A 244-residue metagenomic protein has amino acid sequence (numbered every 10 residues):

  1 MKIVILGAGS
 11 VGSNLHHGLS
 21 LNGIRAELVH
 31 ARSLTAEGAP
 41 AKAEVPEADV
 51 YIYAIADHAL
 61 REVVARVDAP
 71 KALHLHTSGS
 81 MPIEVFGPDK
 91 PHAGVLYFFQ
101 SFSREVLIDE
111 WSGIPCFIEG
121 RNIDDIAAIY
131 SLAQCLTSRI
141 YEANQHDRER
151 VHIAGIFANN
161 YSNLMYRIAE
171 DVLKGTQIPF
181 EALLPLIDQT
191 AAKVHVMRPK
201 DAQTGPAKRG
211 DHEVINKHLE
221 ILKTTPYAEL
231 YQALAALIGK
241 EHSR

Functional and structural regions predicted by a protein language model:
I3-L19, G210: Glycine-rich adenosine-cofactor-binding loop
G9, R32-L34, N122: Residues in the short beta-alpha loop(s) of Rossmann-like NAD(P)-binding domains
S13, H17, L21, A65 (+2 more regions): Short, well-ordered alpha-helices that flank and scaffold nucleotide-derived cofactor binding pockets
L15, N22-R25, H92, I108-H195 (+1 more regions): Internal alpha-helical scaffold of NAD(P)-dependent oxidoreductase catalytic cores
L15-H17, S33-I108: Rossmann-like NAD(P)(H) cofactor-binding subdomain of soluble oxidoreductases
A26-A31: Short beta-strand "acidic-cap" motif of Rossmann-like dinucleotide-binding folds
D188-R244: Interdomain hinge/lid region at the active-site interface of Rossmann-like NAD(P)-dependent oxidoreductases
